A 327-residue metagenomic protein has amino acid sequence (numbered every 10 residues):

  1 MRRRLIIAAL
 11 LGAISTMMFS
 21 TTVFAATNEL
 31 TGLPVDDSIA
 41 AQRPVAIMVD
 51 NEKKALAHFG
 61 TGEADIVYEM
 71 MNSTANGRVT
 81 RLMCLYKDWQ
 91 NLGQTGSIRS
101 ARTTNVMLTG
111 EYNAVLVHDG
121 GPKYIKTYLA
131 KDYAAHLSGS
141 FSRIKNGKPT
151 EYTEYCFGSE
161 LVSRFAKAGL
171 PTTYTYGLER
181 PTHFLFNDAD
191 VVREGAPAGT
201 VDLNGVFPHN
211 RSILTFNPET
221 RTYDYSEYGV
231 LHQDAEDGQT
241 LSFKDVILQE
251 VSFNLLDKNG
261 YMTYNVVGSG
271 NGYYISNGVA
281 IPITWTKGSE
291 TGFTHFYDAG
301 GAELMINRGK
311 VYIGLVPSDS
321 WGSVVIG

Functional and structural regions predicted by a protein language model:
R2-A25: Sec-dependent N-terminal signal peptides of Gram-positive bacterial secreted proteins and lipoproteins
A26-Y68, S73-G327: A surface/extracellular/periplasmic glyco- and lipid-processing/surface-interacting theme
